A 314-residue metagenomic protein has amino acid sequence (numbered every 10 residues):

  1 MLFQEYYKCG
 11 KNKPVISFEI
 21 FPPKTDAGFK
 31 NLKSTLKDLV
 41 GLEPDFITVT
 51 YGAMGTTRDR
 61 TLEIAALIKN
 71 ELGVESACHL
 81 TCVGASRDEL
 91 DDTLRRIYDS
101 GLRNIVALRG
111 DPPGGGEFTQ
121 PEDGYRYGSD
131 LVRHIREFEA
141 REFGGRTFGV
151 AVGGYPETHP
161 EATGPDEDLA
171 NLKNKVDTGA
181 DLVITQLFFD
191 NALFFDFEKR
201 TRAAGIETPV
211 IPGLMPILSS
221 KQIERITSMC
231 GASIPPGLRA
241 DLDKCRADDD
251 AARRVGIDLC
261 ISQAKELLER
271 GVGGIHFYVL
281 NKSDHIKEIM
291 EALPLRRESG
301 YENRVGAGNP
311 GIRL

Functional and structural regions predicted by a protein language model:
M1-V49: Conserved N-terminal beta1-alpha1 strand-loop-helix module at the mouth
F3, D123-G144, A151-E161, G205-I257 (+2 more regions): Active-site pocket-lining/capping segments in soluble small-molecule metabolic enzymes
F3-Y7, A27-F29, G55-L67, S86-D92 (+4 more regions): Active-site-adjacent beta->alpha loops and helix N-cap segments on the catalytic face of soluble alpha/beta enzymes
V15-N31, S76-D88, G149-E167, D243-D258: Active-site mouth loops of central-metabolism enzymes
S17, T48, V106-A107, I184 (+1 more regions): Conserved beta-strand positions in the central sheet of alpha/beta enzyme cores
E19, I47, I97, K175 (+3 more regions): Conserved, mostly hydrophobic/aromatic
I20-P23, T50-M54, H79-A85, G110-D111 (+5 more regions): Active-site beta-loop-alpha junctions enriched in small/polar residues
A85-Y98, E167-N171, D196-K199, S219-R225 (+3 more regions): Catalytic cores of alpha/beta
